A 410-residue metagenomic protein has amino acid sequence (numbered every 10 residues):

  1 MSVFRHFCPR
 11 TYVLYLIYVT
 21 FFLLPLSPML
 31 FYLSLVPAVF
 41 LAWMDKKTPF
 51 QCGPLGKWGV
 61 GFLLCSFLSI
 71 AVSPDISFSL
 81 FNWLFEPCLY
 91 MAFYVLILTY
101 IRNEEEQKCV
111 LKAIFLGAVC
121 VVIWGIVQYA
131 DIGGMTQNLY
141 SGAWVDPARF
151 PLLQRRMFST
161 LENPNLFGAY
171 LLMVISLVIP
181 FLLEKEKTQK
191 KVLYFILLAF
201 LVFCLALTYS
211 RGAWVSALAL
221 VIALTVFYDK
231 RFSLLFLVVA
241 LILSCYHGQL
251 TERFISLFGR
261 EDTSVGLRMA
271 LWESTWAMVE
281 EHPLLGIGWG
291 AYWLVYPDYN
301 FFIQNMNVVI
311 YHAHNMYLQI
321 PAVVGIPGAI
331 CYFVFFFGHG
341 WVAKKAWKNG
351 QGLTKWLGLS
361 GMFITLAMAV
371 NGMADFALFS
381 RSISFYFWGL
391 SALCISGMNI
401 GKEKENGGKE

Functional and structural regions predicted by a protein language model:
M1-N82, R102-F115, L182-V192, K344 (+3 more regions): Transmembrane signal-anchor hairpin modules in multi-pass inner-membrane enzymes, especially those that act on
V13-I17, D146-T160, M269-A270, N305-L318: Juxtamembrane membrane-water interface segments that cap and precede transmembrane helices
Y18-T20, L35-A38, F67, A92 (+5 more regions): Alpha-helical transmembrane segments of multi-pass inner-membrane proteins
P25-L33, N82, S159-L171, P321-G325 (+1 more regions): Membrane-interface micro-motifs in multi-pass membrane enzymes
V36-A42, R231, L359-E410: Transmembrane alpha-helices of multi-pass inner-membrane enzymes
A71, I123, Y129-I132, T208 (+3 more regions): A membrane-periplasm/extracellular boundary helix in multi-pass inner-membrane enzymes that assemble envelope glycans
S77-F78, N82, L161-P164, Y209-G212 (+2 more regions): Membrane-interface catalytic loops of GT-C/OST-like multi-pass glycosylation enzymes that act
G259-E273, L285-V324: Long extracytoplasmic/lumenal interhelical loops at the membrane interface of multi-pass membrane proteins
